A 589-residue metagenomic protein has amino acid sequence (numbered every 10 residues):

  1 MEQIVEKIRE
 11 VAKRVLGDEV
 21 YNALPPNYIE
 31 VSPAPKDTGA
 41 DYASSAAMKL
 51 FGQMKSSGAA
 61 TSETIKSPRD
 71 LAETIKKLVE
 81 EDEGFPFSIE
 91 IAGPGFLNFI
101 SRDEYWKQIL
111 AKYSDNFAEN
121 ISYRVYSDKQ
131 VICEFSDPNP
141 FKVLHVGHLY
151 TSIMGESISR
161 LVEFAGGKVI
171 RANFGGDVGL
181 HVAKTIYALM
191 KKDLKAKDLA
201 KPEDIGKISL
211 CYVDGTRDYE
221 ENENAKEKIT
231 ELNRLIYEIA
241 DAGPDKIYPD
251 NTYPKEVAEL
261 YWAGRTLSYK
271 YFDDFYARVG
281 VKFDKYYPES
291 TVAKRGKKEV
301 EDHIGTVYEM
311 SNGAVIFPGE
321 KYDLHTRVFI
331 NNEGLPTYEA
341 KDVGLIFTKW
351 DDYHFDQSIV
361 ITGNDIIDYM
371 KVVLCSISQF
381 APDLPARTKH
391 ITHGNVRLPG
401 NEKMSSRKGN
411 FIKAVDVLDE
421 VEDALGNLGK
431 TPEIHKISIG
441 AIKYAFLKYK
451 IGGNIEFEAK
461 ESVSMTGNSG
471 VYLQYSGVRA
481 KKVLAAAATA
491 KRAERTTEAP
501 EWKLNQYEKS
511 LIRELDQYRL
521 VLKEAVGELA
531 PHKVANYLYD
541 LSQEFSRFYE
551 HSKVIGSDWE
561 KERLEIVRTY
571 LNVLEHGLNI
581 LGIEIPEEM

Functional and structural regions predicted by a protein language model:
M1-K107, A118, V125-M589: Non-catalytic interaction-recognition regions
Q108-Y113: Short, charged, solvent-exposed linker or helix-capping segments at domain edges/interfaces that act as flexible hinges
